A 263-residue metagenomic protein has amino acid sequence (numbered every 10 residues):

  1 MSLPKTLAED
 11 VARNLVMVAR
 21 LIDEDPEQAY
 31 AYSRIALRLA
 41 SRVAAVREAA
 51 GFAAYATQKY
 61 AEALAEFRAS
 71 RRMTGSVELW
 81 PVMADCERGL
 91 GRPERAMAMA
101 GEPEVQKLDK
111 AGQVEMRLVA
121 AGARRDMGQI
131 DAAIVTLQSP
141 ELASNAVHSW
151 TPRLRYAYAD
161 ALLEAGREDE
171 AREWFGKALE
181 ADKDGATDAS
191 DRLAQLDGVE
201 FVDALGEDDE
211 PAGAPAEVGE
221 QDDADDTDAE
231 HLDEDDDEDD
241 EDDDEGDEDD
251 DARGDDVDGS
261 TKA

Functional and structural regions predicted by a protein language model:
M1-T6, R34-S41, R68-G75, E102-K110 (+2 more regions): Solenoid-like repeat scaffolds
S2-R38, A49, Y55: Alpha-helical segment of the N-proximal tetratricopeptide repeat
T6-N14, A29, A40-R47, T74-V82 (+2 more regions): Generic helix N-cap/helix-start motif at coil->alpha-helix transitions
M17, A49-A50, M83, A120 (+3 more regions): Structural register within alpha-helical repeat arrays
R20-L21, A53, A84-C86, A123 (+1 more regions): Residue-level signature for tetratricopeptide repeat
I22-E24, T57, L90, M127 (+1 more regions): Structural motif corresponding to the intra-repeat A-B loop/turn of tetratricopeptide repeats
Q221-G254: Long, acidic low-complexity intrinsically disordered regions
